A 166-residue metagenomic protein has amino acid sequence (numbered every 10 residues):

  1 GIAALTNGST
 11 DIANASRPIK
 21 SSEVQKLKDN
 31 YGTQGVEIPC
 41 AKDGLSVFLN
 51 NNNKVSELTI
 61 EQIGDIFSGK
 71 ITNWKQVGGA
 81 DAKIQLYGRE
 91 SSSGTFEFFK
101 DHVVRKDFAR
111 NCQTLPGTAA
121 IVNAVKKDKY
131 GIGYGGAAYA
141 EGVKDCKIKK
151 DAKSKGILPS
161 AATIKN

Functional and structural regions predicted by a protein language model:
G1-N166: Exported/periplasmic ABC-transporter solute-binding proteins
